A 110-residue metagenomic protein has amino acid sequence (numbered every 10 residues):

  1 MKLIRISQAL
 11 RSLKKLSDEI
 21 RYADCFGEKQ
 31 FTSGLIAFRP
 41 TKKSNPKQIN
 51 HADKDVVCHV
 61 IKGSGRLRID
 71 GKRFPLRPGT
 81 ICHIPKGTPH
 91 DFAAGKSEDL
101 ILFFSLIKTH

Functional and structural regions predicted by a protein language model:
K14-Q48: A short glycine-rich, His/Asp/Glu-containing loop-to-beta-strand
G27-K29, R68-K72: Short strand-coil-strand connectors
E28, A52-D53, V60, P85 (+1 more regions): A short, compositionally biased micro-patch
F38, N50-L67: Short, conserved beta-strand element in jelly-roll/cupin
I49-H51, H83, H90: Histidine-centered active-site/metal-ligand motif
V57, S64-R66, R73, P89 (+1 more regions): Structural motif
G71-K86: Short acidic-glycine-tyrosine-enriched beta hairpin
K86-H110: Ligand-binding loop in jelly-roll beta-barrel domains
